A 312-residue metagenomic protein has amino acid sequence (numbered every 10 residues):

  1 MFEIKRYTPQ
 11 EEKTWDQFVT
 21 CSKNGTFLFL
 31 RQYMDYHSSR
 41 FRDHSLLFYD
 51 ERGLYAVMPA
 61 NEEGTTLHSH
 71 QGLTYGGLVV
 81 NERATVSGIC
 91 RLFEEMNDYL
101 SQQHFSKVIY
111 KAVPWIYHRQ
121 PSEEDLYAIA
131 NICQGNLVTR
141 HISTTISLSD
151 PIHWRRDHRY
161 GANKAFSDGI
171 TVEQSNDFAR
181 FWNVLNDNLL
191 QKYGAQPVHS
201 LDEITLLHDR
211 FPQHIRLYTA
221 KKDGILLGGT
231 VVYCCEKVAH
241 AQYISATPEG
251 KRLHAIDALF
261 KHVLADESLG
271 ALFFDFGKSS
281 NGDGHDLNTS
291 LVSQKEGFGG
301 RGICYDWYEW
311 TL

Functional and structural regions predicted by a protein language model:
F2-E51, M58-T66, P114-G250: A conserved beta-strand-loop-helix scaffold within acyl/acetyltransferase catalytic domains
F41-D43, Q102-F105, I215, L269-A271: Short, high-confidence coil segments that cap the C-terminus of an alpha-helix and link into the following beta-strand
M58-A60, R91-E95, H214-L312: Aromatic (often tryptophan-rich) hydrophobic motifs at membrane interfaces
T65-S69, S101-V108, L137-T139: Short, flexible active-site-proximal loops enriched in glycine and acidic residues
T66-E82, K237-T247, G277: Conserved acetyl-CoA binding element of GNAT-fold acetyltransferases
Q71-Y75, T139, I303: Short, solvent-exposed loop/turn segments at the edges of secondary structure
L73-R119: A gly/proline- and charged-residue-enriched helix-loop-helix capping module
V86, H118-P121, G282-L287: Short, flexible/disordered intra-domain loops and linkers
